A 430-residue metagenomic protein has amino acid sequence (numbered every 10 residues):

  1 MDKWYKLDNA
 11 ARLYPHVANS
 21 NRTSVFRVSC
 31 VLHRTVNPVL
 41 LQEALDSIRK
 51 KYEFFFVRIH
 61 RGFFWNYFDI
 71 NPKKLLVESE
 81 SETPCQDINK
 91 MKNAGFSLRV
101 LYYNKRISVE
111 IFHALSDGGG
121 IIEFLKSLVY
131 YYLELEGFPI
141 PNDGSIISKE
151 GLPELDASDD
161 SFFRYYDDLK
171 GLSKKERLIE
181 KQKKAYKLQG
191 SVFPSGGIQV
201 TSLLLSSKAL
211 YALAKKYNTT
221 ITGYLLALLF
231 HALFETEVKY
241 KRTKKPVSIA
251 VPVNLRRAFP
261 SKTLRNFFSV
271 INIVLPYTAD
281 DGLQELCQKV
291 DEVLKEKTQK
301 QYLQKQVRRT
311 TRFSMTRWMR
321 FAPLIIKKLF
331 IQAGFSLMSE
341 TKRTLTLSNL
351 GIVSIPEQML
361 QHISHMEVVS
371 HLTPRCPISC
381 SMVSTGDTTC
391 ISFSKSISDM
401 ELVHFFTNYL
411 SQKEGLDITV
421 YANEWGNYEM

Functional and structural regions predicted by a protein language model:
M1-F64, P72-R99, S202, E235-M430: Acyl-thioester-dependent acyl-group transfer interface
D2-N9, Y103, L115-E123, L128-A212 (+1 more regions): Non-catalytic, low-complexity flexible loops and terminal extensions
L41, F124, Y224-L225: Alpha-helix N-cap/helix-start motif at helix boundaries, enriched for small hydrophobics
I59-F68, S97, Y102-R106, P141-S148: Short, glycine/charge-rich beta-strand/loop segments that flank catalytic centers and engage negatively charged groups
K105-G118, K216, T220: Active-site beta-strand/loop microenvironment that shapes enzyme catalytic pockets
L128, Y132, A232-E237: Hydrophobic recognition helices of helix-based DNA-binding modules
I221-F230: Short amphipathic alpha-helical segments
